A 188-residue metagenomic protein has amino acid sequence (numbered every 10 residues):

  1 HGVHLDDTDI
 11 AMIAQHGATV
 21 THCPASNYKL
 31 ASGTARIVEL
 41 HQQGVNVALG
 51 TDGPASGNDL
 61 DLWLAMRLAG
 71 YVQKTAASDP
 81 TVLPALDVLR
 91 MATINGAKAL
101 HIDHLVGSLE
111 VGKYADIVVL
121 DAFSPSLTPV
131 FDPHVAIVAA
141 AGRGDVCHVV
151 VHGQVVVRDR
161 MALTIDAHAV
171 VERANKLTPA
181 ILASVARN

Functional and structural regions predicted by a protein language model:
H1-D59: Active-site core of metal-dependent hydrolases
G2-H4, V82, T164: Short, conserved sequence motifs enriched in acidic/basic residues, glycine, and aromatics that mark functional "hot
G2-V3, K74, F123, Q154: Flexible loop residues that form catalytic and substrate-binding hotspots at small-molecule/glycan-binding clefts
D6-D7, A31-T34, V82, V106 (+1 more regions): Structural motif corresponding to alpha-helix initiation and N-cap regions
I10, G33-T34, D59-L62, V88 (+2 more regions): Conserved strand-to-helix beginnings and helix N-cap segments that scaffold or border functional pockets
V38-S124, A139-G142: His/Asp/Glu-enriched, well-ordered alpha-helical/loop segment that forms or immediately abuts the divalent-metal
A92-N188: Active-site microenvironment of metallo-dependent hydrolases
